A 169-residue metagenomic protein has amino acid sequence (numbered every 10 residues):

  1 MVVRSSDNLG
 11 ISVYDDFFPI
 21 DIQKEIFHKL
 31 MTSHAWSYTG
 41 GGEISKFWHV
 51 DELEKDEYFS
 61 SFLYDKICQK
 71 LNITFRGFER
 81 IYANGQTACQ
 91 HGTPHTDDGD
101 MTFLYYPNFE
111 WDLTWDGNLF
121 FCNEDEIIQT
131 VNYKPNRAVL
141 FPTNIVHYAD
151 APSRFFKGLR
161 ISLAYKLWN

Functional and structural regions predicted by a protein language model:
M1-R76, Q86: Non-heme Fe(II)/2-oxoglutarate
S61, D65-N169: Catalytic core of non-heme Fe(II) oxygenases with the double-stranded beta-helix
